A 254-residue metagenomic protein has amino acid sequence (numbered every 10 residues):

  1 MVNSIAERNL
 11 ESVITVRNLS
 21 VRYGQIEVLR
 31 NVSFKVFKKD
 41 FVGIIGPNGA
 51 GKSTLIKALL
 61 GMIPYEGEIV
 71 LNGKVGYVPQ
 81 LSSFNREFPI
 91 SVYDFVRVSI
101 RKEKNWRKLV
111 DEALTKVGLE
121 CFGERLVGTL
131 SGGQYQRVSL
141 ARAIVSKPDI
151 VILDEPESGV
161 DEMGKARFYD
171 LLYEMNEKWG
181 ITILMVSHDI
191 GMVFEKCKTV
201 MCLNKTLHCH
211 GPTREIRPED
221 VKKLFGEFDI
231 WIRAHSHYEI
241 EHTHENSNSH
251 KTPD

Functional and structural regions predicted by a protein language model:
R107-F122: Conserved ABC ATPase "signature" region
L126-L130, Q134: Conserved ABC ATPase signature
V151-D154: Catalytic Walker B motif of ABC-type/P-loop ATPase nucleotide-binding domains
S187-H188: H-loop/switch region of ABC-family ATPase nucleotide-binding domains
T199-T213: H-loop (His-switch) and adjacent beta-strand-loop-beta switch element of ABC-type ATPase nucleotide-binding domains
R214-E219, K223-D254: ABC ATPase nucleotide-binding domains
